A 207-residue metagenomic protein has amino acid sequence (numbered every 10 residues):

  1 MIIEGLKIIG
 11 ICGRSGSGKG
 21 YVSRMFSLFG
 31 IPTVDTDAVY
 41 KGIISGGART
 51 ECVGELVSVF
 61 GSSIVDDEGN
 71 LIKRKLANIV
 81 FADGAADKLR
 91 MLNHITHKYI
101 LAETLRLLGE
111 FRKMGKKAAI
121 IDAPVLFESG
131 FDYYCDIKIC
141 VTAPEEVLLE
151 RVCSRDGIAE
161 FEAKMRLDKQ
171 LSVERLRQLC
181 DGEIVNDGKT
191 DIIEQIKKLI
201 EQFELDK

Functional and structural regions predicted by a protein language model:
I11: Hydrophobic anchor at the beta1->P-loop junction of P-loop NTPases
R14: P-loop (Walker A) phosphate-binding loop of NTP-binding proteins
S17: ATP-binding Walker
G20: Walker A/P-loop
P32-S45: Short beta-strand-centered segment that lines the nucleotide-binding/catalytic pocket of NTP-utilizing
G42-G115: ATP-dependent small-molecule kinase phosphotransfer cores that center on conserved nucleotide phosphate-binding segments
L105-M114, A118-S154: ATP-dependent NMP and nucleoside kinases share a basic, alpha-helical "lid"
Y133-Y134, E145, S154-Q202, D206: Small-molecule kinase domains that catalyze NTP-dependent phosphoryl transfer to phosphate-bearing small molecules
